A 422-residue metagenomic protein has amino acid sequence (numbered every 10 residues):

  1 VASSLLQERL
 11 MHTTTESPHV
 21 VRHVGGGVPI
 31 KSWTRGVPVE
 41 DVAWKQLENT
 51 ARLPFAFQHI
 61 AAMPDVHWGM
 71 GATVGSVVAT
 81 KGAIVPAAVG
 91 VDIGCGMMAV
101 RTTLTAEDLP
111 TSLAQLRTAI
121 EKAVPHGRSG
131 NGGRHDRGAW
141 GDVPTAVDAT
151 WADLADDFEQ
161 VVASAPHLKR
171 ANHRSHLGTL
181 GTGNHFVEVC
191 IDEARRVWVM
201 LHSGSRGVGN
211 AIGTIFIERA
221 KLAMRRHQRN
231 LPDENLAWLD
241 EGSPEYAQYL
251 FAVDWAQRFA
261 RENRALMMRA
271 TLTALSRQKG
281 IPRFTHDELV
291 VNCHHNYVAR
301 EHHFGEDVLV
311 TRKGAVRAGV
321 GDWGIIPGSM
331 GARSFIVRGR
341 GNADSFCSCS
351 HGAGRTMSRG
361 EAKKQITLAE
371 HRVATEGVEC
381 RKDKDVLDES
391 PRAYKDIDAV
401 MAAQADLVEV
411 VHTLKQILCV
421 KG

Functional and structural regions predicted by a protein language model:
L6, L10-Q46, F55-H59, M70-V74 (+3 more regions): Domain-length cofactor-binding catalytic modules of enzymes
A51: Beta-strand elements of modular eukaryotic interaction domains
A62, V66-M98: Active-site cofactor/substrate anionic-group-binding motifs, chiefly glycine- and Lys/Arg-rich phosphate-binding loops
M63-V66, G130-T145, C419-V420: Short, glycine/charge-rich beta-strand/loop segments that flank catalytic centers and engage negatively charged groups
G96-G133: Compact, glycine/acidic-enriched structural inserts
